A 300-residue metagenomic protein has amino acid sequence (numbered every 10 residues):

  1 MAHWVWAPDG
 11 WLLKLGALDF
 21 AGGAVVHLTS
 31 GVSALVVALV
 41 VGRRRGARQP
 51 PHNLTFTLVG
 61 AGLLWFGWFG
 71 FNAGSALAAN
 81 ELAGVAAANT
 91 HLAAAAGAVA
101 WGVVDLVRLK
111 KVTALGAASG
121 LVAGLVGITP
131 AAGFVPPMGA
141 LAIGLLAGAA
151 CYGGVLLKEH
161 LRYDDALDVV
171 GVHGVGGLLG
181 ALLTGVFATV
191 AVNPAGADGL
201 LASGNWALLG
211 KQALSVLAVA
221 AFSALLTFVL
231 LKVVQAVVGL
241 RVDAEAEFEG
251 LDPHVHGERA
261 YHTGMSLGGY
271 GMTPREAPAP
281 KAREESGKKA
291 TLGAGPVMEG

Functional and structural regions predicted by a protein language model:
M1-G300: Glycine- and aromatic-enriched membrane alpha-helices
